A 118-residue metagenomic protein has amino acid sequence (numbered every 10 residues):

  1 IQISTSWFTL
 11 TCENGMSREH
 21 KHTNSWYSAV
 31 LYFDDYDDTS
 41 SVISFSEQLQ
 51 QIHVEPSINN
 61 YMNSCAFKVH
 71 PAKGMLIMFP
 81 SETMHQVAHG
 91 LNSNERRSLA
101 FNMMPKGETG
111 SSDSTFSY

Functional and structural regions predicted by a protein language model:
I1, H22-N24, N92-N94: Short coil/turn motifs at beta-sheet boundaries
I3, S40, N94-S98: Short edge beta-strand segments in beta-sheet-rich domains
T5-M78, A88, P105-S117: Catalytic core of non-heme Fe(II) oxygenases with the double-stranded beta-helix
M84-S98: Ligand-binding loop in jelly-roll beta-barrel domains
